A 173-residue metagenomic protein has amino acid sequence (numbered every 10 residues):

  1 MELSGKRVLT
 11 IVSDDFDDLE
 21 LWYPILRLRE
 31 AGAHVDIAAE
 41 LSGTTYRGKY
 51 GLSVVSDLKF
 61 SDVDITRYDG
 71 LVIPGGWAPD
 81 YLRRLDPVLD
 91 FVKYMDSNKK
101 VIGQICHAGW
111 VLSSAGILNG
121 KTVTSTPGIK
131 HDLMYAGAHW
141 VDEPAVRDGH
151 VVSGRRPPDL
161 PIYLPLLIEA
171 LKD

Functional and structural regions predicted by a protein language model:
M1-N98, I102, V111-T122, K130-D173: Extended, subdomain-level signal for the structured scaffold at the beginning of enzyme domains
C106: Catalytic nucleophile serine of serine hydrolases, specifically the conserved "nucleophile elbow" pentapeptide
